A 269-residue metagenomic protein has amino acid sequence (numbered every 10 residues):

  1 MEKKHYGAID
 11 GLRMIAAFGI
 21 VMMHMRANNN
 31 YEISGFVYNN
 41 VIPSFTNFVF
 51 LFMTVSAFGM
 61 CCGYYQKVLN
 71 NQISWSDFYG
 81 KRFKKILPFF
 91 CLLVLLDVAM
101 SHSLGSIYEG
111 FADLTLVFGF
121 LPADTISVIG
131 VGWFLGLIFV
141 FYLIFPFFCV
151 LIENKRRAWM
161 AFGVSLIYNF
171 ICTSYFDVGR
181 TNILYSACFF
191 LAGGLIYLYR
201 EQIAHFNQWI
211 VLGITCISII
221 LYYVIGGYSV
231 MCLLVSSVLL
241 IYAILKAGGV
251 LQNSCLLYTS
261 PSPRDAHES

Functional and structural regions predicted by a protein language model:
M1-F170, Y258-P261: Membrane-cytosol interface segments of multi-pass membrane proteins, especially ER/Golgi lipid-handling enzymes
D10, M53, G110-W133, I144-S236 (+1 more regions): Aromatic-enriched alpha-helical transmembrane segments of multi-pass intramembrane proteins
Y64, V68-L69, I196, I244 (+1 more regions): Hydrophobic residues in alpha-helical segments
S237-I241: Generic alpha-helical transmembrane segments
C255-S269: Residue-level detector of conserved catalytic or cofactor/ligand-binding positions in enzyme active sites
